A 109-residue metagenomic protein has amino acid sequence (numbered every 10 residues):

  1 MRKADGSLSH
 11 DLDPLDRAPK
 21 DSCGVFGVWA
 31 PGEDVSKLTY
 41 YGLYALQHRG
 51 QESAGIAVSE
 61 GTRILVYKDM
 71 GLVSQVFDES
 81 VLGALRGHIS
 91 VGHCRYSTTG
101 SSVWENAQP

Functional and structural regions predicted by a protein language model:
M1-P109: N-terminal glutamine amidotransferase
